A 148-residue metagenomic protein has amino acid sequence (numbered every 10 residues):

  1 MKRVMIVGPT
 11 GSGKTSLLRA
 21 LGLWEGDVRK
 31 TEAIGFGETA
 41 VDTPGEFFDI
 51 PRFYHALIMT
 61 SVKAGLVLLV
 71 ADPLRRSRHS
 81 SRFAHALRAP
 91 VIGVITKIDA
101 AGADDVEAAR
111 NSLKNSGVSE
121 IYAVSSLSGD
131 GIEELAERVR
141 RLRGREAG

Functional and structural regions predicted by a protein language model:
M1-T43, F48: Conserved G1/Walker A P-loop phosphate-binding module
G11, E25, L74-R75, I98-D99 (+1 more regions): Short, glycine/serine-rich, charged loops/turns that create anion-binding and catalytic segments at active sites
A20-L21, Y54-L57, R82-H85, E107-R110 (+1 more regions): Short, glycine/charged-enriched secondary-structure capping and boundary segments
G37-E38, G65-L66, P90-I92: Loop/turn-to-beta-strand initiation segments
V41-H85, A103: Switch II of P-loop NTPase G domains
L69-I121: Conserved C-terminal guanine-recognition region of P-loop GTPase G domains, centered on the G4
A101-G148: Canonical P-loop GTPase G-domain recognition
